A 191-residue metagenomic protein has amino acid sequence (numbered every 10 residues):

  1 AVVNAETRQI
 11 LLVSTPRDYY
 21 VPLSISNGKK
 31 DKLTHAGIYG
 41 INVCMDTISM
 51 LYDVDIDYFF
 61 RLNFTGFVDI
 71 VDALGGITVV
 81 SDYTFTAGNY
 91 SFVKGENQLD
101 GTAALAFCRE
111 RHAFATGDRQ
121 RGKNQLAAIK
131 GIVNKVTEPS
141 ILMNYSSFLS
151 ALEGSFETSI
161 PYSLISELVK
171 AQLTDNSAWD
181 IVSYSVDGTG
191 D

Functional and structural regions predicted by a protein language model:
A1-D191: Non-catalytic, solvent-exposed segments at the cell envelope interface
